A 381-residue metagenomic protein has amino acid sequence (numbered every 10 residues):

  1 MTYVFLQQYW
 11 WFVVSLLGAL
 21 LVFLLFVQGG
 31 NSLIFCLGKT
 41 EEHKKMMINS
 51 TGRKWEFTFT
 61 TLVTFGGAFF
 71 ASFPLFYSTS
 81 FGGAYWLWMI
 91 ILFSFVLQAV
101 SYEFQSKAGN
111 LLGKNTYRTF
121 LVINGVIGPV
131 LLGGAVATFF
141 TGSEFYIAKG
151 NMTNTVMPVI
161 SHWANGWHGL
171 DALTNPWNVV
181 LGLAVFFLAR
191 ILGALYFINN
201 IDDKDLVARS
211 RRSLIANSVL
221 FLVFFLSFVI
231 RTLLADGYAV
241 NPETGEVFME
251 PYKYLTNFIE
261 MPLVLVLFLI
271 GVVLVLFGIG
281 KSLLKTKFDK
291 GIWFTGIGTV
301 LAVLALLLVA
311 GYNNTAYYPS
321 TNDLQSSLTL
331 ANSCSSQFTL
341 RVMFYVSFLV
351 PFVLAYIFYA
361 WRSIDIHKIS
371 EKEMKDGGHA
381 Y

Functional and structural regions predicted by a protein language model:
M1-F59, V63-G66: N-terminal signal-anchor module of multipass membrane proteins
Q8-V22, G82-F95, V126, A172-L188 (+1 more regions): Alpha-helical transmembrane segments
L24-S32, G52, T60-A108, N124-M152 (+2 more regions): Transmembrane-helix bundle segments that line or gate the permeation/cavity pathway in multi-pass membrane proteins
G30-K44, F73-Y77, A99-F120, F197-S210 (+2 more regions): Membrane-interfacial helix termini and the short, flexible loops that connect transmembrane helices in multi-pass
K45-F65, W88, K114-G128, V207-L220 (+3 more regions): Juxtamembrane helix-loop boundaries in multi-pass membrane proteins
A108-F288, A305: Long, contiguous internal "core" modules enriched in hydrophobic/ aromatic residues
V247-Y252, P319-T339: Short, membrane-exposed interhelical loops at transmembrane-helix boundaries
S333, F338-Y381: C-terminal functional modules
